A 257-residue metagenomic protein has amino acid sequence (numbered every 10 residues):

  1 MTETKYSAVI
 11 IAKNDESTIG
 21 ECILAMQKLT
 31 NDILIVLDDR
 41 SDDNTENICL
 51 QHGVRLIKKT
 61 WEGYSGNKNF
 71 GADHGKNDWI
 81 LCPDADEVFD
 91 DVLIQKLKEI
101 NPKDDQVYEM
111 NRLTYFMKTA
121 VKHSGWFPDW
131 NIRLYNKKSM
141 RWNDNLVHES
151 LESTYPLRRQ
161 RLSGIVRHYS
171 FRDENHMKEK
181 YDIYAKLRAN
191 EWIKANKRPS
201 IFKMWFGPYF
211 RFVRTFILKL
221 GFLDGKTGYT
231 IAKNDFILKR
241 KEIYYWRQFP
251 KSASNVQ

Functional and structural regions predicted by a protein language model:
M1-A25, N255-V256: N-proximal low-complexity "stem/linker" segments adjacent to membrane-targeting elements
E16, A25, L29, I35-N47 (+1 more regions): A conserved acidic beta->alpha catalytic loop
G20, S41-H52, V92-L93: Acidic helix N-cap motif at the loop->helix transition within catalytic regions of sugar-transfer enzymes
L29, H52-G53, W130, Y155: Short, structured coil segments at secondary-structure junctions
N31, E46-K76: Conserved donor nucleotide-binding strand/loop of the catalytic core
K59, P83-A85: Catalytic metal- and UDP-sugar-binding loop of GT-A-like glycosyltransferases, i.e., residues flanking the conserved
G66-A72, W79, P83, D90-N255: Catalytic-site signature of metal-activated, phosphate-bearing donor transferases, centered on the GT-A/GT-A-like
